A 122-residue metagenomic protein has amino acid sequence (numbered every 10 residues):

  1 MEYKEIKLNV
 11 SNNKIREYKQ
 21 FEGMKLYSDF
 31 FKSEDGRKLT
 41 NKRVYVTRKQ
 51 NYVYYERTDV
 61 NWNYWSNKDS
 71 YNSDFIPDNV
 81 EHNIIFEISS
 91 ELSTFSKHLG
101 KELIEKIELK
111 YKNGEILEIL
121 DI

Functional and structural regions predicted by a protein language model:
M1-I122: Terminal leader/tail segments of proteins
